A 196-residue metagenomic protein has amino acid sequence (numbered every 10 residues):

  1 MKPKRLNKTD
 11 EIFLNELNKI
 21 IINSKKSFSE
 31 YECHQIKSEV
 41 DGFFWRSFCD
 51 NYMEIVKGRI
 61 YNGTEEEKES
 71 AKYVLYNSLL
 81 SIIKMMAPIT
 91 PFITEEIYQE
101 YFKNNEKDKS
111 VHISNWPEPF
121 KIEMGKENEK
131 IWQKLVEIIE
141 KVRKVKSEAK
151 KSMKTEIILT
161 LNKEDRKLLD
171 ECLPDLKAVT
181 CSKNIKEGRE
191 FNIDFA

Functional and structural regions predicted by a protein language model:
M1-A196: Feature 926 captures the class I aminoacyl-tRNA synthetase adenylation module centered on the KMSKS loop
